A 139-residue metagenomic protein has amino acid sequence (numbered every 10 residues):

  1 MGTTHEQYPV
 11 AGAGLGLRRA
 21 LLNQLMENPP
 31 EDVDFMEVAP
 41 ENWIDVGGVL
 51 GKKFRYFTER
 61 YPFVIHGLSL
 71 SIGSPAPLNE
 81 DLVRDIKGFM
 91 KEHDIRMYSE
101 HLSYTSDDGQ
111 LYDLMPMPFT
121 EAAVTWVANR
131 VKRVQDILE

Functional and structural regions predicted by a protein language model:
G2-L25: Boundary/entry segment of secreted carbohydrate-active catalytic domains
E6-Q7, E37-P40, G67-G73, M115-P116: Short, basic, glycine/proline-bearing loop/turn elements
A11-L17, D34-V38, F63-H66, Y98-E100: Hydrophobic faces of well-ordered beta-strands that scaffold small-molecule active sites in alpha/beta enzyme cores
L15-R18, G47, N79, V124: A conditional alpha-helix N-cap/helix-loop micro-motif detector
L22-N23, P40-L50, S71-D81: Acidic-and-aromatic substrate-binding clefts and catalytic sites of carbohydrate-active enzymes
M26-E31, G47-I65, D81-R96, K132-L138: Acidic (Asp/Glu)-rich catalytic clusters
D32-F35, I44: Intrinsically disordered, low-complexity, positively charged segments
N79-E139: Active-site acidic/histidine proton-transfer and metal-coordination neighborhood in alpha/beta enzyme cores
